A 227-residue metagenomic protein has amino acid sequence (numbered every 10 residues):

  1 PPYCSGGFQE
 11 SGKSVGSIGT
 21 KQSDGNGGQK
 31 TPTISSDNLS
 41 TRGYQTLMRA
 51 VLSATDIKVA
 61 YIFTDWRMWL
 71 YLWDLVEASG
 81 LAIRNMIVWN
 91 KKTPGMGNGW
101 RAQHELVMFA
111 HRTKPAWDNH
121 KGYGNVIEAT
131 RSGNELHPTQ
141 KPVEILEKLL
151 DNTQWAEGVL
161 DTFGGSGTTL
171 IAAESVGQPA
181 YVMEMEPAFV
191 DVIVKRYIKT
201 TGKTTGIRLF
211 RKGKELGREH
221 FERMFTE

Functional and structural regions predicted by a protein language model:
P1-V190: Core catalytic lobe of class I
V194-E227: S-adenosyl-L-methionine
